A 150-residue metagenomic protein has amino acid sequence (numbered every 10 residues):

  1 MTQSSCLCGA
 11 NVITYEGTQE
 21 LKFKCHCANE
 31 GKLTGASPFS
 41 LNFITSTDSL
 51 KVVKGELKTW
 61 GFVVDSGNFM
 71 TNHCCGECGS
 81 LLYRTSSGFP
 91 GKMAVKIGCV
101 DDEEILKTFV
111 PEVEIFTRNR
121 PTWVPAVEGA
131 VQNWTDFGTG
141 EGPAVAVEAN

Functional and structural regions predicted by a protein language model:
M1-Q3, A10-N150: A short Gly-Trp-Pro
